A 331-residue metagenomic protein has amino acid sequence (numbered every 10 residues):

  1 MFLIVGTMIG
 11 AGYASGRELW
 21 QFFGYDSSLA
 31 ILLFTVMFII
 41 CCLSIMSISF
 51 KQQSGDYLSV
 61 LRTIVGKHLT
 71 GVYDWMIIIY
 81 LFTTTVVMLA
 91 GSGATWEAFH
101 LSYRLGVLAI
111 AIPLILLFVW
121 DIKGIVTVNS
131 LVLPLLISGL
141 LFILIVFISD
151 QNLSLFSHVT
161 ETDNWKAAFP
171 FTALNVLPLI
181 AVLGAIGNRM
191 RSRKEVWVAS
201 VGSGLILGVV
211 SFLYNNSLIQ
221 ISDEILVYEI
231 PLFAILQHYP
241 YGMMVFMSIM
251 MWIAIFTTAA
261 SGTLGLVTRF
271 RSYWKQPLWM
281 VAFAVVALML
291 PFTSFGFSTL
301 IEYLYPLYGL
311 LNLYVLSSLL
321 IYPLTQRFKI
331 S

Functional and structural regions predicted by a protein language model:
M1-A14, A30, F34, I77-L81 (+5 more regions): Hydrophobic, membrane-embedded alpha-helices of multi-pass small-molecule transporters
M1-T7, L32-C42, Y73-F82, A98-D121 (+6 more regions): Transmembrane alpha-helical segments of multi-pass small-molecule transport proteins
S15-G24, L89-F99, D150-D163, D223-I235 (+1 more regions): Membrane-interface helix termini and inter-helical loops of multi-pass transporters
W20-S47, V198, G202-G208, L304-L313: Extracellular loop-to-transmembrane helix junctions
Q21, K51, M88-A98, A111-V132 (+2 more regions): Membrane-water interface regions at transmembrane-helix termini and the short interhelical loops of multi-pass membrane
G24-S28, Q53-L81, A98-Y103, L232-M247 (+2 more regions): Transmembrane-helix boundary/entry motifs in multi-pass membrane transporters
L33-S59, L213, S217: Juxtamembrane transmembrane-helix boundary signature
I45-M46, P170-F171, L205-A234: Extracellular/periplasmic helix-exit of transmembrane alpha-helices
